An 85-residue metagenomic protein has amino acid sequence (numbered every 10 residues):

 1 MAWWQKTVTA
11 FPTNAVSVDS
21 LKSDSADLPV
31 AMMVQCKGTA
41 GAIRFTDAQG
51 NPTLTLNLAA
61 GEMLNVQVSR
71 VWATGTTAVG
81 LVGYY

Functional and structural regions predicted by a protein language model:
A2-P12, T77-Y85: C-terminal interaction-tip segments
A10-P29: Surface-exposed ligand/attachment interfaces on beta-rich extracellular proteins
S20, P52-T55: A short beta-strand motif characteristic of beta-propeller blades
P29-K37: Short hydrophobic/aromatic-rich beta-strand motifs
M32, N65-T76: Noncatalytic modules at the cell exterior or secretory-pathway interfaces, chiefly beta-strand-rich lectin/adhesion
T39-G50, G80-Y84: Short, surface-exposed beta-strand/strand-loop-strand elements in extracellular ectodomains
T55-S69: Beta-sandwich interaction modules
